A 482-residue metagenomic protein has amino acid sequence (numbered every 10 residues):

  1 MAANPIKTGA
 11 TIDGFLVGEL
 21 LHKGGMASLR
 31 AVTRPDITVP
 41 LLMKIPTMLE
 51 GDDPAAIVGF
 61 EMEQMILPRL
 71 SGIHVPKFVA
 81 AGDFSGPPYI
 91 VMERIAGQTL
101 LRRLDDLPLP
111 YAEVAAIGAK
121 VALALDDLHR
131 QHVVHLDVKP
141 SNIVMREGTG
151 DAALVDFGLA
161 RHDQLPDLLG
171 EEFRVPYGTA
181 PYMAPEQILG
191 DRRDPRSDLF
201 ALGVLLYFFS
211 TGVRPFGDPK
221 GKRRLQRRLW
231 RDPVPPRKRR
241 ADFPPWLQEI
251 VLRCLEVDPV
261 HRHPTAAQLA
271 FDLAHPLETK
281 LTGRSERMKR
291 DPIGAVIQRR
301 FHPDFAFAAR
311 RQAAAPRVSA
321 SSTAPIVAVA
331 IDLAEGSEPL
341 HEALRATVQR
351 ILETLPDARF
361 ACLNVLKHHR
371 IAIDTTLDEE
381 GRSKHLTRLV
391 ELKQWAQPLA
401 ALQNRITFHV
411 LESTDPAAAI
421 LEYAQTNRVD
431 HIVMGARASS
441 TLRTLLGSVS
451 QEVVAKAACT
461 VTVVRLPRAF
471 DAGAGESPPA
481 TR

Functional and structural regions predicted by a protein language model:
T47-R69: AlphaC helix of the eukaryotic protein kinase fold
A81: Activation-segment/catalytic-loop signature of the eukaryotic protein kinase fold
S85-T99: Conserved short submotifs of the Hanks-type protein kinase catalytic core that shape the nucleotide-binding pocket
I117-G118: Activation segment signature within eukaryotic-like protein kinase domains
L123-V133: Protein kinase catalytic-loop region centered on the HRD/HxD motif
A320-T375, R482: Small/aliphatic-rich secondary-structure junction motif
H431-K456, F470-D471: Glycine-rich, Arg-bearing micro-motifs that act as flexible, cationic patches
